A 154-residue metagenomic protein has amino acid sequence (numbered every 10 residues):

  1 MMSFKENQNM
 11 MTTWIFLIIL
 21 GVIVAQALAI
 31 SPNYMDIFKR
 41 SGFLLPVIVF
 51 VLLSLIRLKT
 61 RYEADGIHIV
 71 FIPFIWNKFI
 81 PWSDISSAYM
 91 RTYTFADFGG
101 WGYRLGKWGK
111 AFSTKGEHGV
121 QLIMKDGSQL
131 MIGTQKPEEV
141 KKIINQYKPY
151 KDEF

Functional and structural regions predicted by a protein language model:
M1-Y34, P137-E139: N-terminal membrane-targeting/pre-transmembrane regions
Y34-L45: Hydrophobic alpha-helical transmembrane segments
K39-S41, R61-D65, W76: Short, charged, low-hydrophobicity "junction" segments
P46-V47, L105: Short acidic (Asp/Glu) patches
F50-G66, F71: Transmembrane-cytosolic junction motif
S54, V70-Q135: Non-transmembrane, membrane-adjacent beta-strand/coil modules in membrane-associated proteins and peripheral
K136-F154: Cytosol-/stroma-facing membrane-proximal "stalk/adaptor" domains immediately downstream of transmembrane anchors
